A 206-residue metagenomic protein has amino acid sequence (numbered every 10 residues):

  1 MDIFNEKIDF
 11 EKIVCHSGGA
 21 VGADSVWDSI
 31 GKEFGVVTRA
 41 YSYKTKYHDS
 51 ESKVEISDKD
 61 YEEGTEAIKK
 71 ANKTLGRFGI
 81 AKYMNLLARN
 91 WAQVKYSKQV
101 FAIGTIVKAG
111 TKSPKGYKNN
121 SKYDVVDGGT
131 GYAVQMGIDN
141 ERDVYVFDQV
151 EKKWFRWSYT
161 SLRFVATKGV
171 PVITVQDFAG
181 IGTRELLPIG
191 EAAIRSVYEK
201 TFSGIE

Functional and structural regions predicted by a protein language model:
D2-I205: Acidic/glycine-enriched connector segments
